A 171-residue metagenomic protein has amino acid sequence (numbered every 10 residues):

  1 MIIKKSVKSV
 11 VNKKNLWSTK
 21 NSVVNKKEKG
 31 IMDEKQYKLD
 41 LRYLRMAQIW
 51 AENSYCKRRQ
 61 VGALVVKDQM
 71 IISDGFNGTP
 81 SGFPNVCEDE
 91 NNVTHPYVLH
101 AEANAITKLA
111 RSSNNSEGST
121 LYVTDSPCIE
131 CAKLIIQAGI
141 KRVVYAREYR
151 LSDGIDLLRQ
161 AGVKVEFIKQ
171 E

Functional and structural regions predicted by a protein language model:
I2-K4, W17, V23-E171: Zinc-dependent deaminase catalytic domain
